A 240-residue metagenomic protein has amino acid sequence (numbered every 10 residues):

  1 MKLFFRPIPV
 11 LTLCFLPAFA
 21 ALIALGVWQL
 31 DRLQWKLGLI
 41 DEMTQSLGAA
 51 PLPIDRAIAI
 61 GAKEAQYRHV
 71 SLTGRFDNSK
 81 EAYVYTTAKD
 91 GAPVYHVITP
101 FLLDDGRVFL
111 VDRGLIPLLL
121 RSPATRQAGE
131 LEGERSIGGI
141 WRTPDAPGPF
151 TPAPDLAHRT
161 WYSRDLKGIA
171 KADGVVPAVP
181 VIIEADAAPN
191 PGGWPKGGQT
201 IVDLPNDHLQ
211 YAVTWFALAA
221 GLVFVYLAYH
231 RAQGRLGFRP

Functional and structural regions predicted by a protein language model:
M1-I60, A65-P240: Surface-exposed, charge/polar-rich loops and edge strands
